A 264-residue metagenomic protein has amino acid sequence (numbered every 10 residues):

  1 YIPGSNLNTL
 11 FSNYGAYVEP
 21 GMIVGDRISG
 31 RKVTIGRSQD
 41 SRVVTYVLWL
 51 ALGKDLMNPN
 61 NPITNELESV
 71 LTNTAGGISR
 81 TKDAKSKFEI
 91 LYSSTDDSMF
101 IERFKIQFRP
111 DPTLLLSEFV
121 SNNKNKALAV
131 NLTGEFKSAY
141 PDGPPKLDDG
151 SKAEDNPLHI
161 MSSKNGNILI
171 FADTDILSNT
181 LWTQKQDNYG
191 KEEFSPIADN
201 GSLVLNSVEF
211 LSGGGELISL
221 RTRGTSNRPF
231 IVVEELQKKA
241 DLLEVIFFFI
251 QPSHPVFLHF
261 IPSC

Functional and structural regions predicted by a protein language model:
Y1-E216: Acidic, S/T/G-rich, low-cysteine, solvent-exposed domains in lumenal/extracellular/periplasmic regions of secretory
T34-S38, L114-L115, N227-E235, E244: Short amphipathic alpha-helical patches
F210-K238: Juxtamembrane amphipathic/hinge helix adjacent to a transmembrane helix
P229-C264: C-terminal signal-anchor/stop-transfer transmembrane helix together with its immediate cytosolic, Lys/Arg-enriched
